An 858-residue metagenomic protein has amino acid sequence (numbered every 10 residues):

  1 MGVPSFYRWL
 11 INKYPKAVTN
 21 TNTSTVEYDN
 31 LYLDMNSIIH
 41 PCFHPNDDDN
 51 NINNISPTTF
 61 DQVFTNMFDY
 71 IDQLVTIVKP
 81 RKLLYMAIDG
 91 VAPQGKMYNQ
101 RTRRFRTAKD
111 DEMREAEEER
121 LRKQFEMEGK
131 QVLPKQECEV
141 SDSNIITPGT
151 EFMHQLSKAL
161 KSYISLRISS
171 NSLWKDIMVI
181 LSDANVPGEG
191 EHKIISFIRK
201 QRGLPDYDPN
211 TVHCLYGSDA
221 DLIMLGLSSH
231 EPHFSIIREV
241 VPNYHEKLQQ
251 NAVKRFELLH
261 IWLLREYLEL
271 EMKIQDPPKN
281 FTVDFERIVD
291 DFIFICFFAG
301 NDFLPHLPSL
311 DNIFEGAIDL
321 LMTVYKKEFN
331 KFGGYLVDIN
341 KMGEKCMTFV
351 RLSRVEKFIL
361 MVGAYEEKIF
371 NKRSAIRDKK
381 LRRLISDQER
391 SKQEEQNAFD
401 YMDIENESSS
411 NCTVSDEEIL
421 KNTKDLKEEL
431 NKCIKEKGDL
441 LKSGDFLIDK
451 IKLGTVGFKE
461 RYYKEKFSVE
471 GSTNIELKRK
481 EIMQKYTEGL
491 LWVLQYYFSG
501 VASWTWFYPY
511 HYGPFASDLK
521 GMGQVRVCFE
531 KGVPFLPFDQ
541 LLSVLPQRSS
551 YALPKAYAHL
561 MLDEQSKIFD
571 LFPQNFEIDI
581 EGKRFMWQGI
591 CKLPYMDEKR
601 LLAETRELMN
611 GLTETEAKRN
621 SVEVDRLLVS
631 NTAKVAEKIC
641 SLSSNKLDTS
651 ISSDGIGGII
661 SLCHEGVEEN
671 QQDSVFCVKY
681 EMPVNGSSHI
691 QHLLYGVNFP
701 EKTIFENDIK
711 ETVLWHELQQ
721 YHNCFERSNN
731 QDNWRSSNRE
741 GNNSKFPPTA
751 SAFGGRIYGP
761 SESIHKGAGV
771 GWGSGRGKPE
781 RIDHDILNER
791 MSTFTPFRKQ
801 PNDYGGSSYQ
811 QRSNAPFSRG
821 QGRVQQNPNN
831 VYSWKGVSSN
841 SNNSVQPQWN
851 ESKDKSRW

Functional and structural regions predicted by a protein language model:
M1-T793: Noncatalytic, typically N-terminal accessory segments of nucleic acid-processing enzymes and closely related
P760, G769-W858: Long, low-complexity intrinsically disordered regulatory regions
